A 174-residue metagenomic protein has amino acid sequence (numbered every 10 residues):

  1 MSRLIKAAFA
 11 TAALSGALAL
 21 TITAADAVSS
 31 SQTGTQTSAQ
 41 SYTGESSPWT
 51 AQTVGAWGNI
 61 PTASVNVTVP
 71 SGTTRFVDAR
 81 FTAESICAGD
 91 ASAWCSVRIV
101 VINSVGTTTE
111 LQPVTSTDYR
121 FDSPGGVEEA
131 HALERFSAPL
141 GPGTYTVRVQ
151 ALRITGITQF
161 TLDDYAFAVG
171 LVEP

Functional and structural regions predicted by a protein language model:
S2-A8, A19-P174: Extracellular jelly-roll beta-sandwich "head" domains, especially the C-terminal globular C1q domain
A12-A17: Hydrophobic membrane-insertion alpha-helices, especially the h-region of bacterial N-terminal signal peptides
